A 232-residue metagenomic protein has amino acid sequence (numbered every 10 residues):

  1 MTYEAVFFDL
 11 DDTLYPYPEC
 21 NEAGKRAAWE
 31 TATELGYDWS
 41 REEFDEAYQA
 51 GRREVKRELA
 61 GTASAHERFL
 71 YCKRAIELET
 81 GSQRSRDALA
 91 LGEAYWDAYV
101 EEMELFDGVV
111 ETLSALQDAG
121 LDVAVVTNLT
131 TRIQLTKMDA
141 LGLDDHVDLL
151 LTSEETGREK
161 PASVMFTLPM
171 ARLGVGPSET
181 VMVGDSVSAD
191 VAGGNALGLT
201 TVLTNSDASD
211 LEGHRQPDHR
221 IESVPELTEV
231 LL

Functional and structural regions predicted by a protein language model:
M1-F8, T13-A47: Active-site neighborhood of HAD-like aspartate-dependent phosphohydrolases
M1-V6, P18-E19, V110, S114-Q117 (+1 more regions): Asp-based, Mg2+/Mn2+-dependent phosphohydrolase catalytic module
N21-W29, A47-R52, C72, G92-Y99 (+1 more regions): Hydrophobic alpha-helical core bundles mediating ligand binding, dimerization, or RNAP-core interactions
T33-E46, E79-G92, H146: Short, surface-exposed acidic
G36-H66: Alpha-helical substrate-recognition element adjacent to the catalytic core
E54-A94: A metal-dependent, Asp-based hydrolase signature
H66, M103-D107, E159-K160: Conserved phosphate-coordination/catalytic loops
R86, D97-V123, E226: Short, acidic loop-to-helix structural element flanking the phosphoryl-transfer center in phosphate-processing enzymes
